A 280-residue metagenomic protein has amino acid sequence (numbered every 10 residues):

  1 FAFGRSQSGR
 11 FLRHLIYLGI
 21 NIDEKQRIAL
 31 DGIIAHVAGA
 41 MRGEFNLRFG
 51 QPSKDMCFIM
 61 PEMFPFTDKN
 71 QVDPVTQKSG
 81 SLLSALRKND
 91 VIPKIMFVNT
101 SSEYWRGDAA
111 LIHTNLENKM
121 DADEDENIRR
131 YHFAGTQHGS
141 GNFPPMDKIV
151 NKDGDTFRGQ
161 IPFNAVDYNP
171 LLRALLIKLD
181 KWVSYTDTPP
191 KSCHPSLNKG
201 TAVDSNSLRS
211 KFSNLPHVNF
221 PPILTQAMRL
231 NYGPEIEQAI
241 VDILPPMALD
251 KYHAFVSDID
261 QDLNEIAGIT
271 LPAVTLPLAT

Functional and structural regions predicted by a protein language model:
F1-T280: C-terminal His-loop and adjacent cap/lid subdomain of alpha/beta-hydrolase
